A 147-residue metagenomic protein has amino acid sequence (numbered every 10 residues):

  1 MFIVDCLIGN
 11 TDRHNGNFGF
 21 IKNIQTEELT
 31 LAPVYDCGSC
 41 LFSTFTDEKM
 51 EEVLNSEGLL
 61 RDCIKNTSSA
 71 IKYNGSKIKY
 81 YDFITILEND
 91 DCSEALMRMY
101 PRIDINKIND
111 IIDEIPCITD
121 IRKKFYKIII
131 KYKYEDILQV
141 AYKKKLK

Functional and structural regions predicted by a protein language model:
M1-F20: Internal, conserved structured core segments that host functional sites
I21-K147: C-terminal catalytic region of ATP-dependent kinase domains
